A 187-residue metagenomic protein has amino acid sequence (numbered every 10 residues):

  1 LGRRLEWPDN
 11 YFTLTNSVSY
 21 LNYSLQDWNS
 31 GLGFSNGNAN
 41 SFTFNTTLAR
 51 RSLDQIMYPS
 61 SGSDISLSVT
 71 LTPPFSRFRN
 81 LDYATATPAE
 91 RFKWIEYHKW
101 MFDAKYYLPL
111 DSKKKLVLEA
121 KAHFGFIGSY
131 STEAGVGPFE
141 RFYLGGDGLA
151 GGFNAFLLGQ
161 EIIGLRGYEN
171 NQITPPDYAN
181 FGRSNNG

Functional and structural regions predicted by a protein language model:
L1-F34: Transmembrane beta-barrel wall of Gram-negative outer-membrane proteins
N22, Q26-G187: C-terminal outer-membrane beta-barrel translocator/porin domains of Gram-negative envelope proteins and their
